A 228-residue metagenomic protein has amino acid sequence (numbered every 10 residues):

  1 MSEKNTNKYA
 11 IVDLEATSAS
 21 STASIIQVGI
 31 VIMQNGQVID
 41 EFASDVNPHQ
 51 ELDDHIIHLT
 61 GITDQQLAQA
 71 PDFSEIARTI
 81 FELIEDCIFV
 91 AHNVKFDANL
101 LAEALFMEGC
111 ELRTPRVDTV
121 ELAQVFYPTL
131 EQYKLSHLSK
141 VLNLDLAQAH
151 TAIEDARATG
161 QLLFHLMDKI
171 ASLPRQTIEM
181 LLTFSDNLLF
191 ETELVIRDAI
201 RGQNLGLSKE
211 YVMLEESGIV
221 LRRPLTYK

Functional and structural regions predicted by a protein language model:
M1-P115, P128-L146, H150: Conserved non-catalytic scaffold segment of RNase H-like nuclease domains
S2-E3, H165-K228: Acidic two-metal-ion nuclease catalytic site recognized across multiple nuclease folds, prominently DnaQ/RNase D-T
A16-S18, E121, A158: Short, glycine/acidic-enriched loop or turn micro-motifs at the edges of active sites
E75, A123, A156-R157: Short secondary-structure boundary/hinge segments and terminal tails
T114-A123: A short, structured active-site edge motif that brings together acidic residues
T119, L138, L181-F184: Short acidic/histidine-centered micro-motifs embedded in hydrophobic/aromatic stretches that mark compact functional
Q124, K140, Q161-F164: A broadly conserved amphipathic alpha-helix scaffold signal in soluble, globular proteins
T151-L166: Acidic, divalent-metal-coordinating active-site segment for phosphoryl/phosphodiester hydrolysis, typified by short
